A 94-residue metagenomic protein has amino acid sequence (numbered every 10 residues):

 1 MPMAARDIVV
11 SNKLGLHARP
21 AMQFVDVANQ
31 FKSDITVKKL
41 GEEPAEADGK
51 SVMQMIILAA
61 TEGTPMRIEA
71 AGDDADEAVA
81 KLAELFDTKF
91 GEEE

Functional and structural regions predicted by a protein language model:
M1-P2, E94: SAM-dependent methyltransferases
M3, M22, K32, K89-F90: A composition-driven signal for long, intrinsically disordered, charge-rich low-complexity tracts
M3-N12: Short amphipathic
A5, V52, P65: Broad gene-expression machinery/nucleic-acid interaction feature
V9, T36, R67-E69: Conserved beta-strand segments that form the floor/walls of ligand-binding pockets within enzyme and binding domains
S11-Q54, L58-E62: Compact, glycine-rich, soluble single-domain proteins
I57-E94: C-terminal structural segments of small proteins and small subunits
